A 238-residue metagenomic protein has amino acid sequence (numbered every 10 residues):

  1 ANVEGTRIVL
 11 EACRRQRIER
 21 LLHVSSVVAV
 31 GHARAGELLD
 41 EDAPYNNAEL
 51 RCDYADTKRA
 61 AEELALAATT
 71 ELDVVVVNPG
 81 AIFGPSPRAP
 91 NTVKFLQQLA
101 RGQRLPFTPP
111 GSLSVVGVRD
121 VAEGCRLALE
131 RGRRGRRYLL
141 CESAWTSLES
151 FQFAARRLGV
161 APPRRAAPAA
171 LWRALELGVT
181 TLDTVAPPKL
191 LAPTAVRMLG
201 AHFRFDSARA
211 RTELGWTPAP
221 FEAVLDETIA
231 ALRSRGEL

Functional and structural regions predicted by a protein language model:
V3, E37-A43, L50-E62, A81 (+2 more regions): Short-chain dehydrogenase/reductase
E4-D53: Conserved Rossmann-fold NAD(P)-dependent oxidoreductase catalytic core, especially the SDR/UDP-sugar
I8, A60, P90-N91, T108-L129 (+1 more regions): Substrate-positioning beta->alpha
S25-S26, E63-P85: Conserved beta-loop-beta element that borders a ligand/cofactor-binding pocket
N47-E49, Q97-V116, D120: A conserved pocket-lining segment of Rossmann-fold NAD(P)-dependent short-chain dehydrogenase/reductase
P106-P109, V118-D120, A169-W216: A hydrophobic C-terminal alpha-helical subdomain
G124-L191, S207, E222-L238: Mid/C-terminal beta-alpha module of Rossmann-like enzyme folds, strongest in SDR-family dehydrogenases/epimerases
